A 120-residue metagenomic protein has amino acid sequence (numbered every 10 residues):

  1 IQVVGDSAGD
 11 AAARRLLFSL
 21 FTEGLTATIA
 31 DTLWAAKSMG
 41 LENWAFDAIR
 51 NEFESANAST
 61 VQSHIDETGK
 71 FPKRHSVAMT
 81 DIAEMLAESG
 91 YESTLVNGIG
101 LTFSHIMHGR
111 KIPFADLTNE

Functional and structural regions predicted by a protein language model:
I1-D10, E54-S59: Acidic-glycine-rich active-site phosphate/pyrophosphate-binding loop
R14-T118: Helical "substrate-binding/catalytic lid" subdomain of Rossmann-like NAD(P)-dependent dehydrogenases/reductases
